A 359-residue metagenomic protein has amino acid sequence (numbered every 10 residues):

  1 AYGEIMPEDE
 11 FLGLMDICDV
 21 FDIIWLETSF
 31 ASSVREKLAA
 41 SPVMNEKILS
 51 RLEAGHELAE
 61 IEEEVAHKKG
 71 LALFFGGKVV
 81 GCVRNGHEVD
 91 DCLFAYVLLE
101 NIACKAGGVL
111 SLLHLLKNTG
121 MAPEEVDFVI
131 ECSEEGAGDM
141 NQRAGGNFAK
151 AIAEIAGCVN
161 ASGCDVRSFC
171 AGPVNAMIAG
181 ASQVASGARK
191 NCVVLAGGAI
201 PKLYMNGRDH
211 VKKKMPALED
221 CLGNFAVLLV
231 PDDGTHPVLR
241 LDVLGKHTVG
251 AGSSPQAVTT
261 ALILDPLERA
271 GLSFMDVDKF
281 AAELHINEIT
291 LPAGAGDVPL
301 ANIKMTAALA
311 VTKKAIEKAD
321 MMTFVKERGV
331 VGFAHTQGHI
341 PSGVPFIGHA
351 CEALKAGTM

Functional and structural regions predicted by a protein language model:
A1-I102, D209-D278: Condensing-enzyme catalytic core mediating Claisen C-C bond formation in acyl metabolism
A1-V43, A59-K78, L99-V109, E135-G146 (+3 more regions): Claisen-condensing/thiolase-fold acyl-transfer catalytic domains that form or cleave C-C bonds in fatty acid
E60-K212, A217-R240: Glycine- and small hydrophobic-enriched segments that form the cores of compact globular domains
S111-F128, L262-K279, E288-L291, D297-P299 (+1 more regions): Phosphate/pyrophosphate-binding loops at sites that engage ATP/ADP/AMP, CoA/4′-phosphopantetheine, polyphosphate
P123-E124, N160-A161, L272-D278, A319-E327: Short, surface-exposed acidic
G198-A199, V243-V249, A281-E288: Glycine-rich beta-alpha junction loops
